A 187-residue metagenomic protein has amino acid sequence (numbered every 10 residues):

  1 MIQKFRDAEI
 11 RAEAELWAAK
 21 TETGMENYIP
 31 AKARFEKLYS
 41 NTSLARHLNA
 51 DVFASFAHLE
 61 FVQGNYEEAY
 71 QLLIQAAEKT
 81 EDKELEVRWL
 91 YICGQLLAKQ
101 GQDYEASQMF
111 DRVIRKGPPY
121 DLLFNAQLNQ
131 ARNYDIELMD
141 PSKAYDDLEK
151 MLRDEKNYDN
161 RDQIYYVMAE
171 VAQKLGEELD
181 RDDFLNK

Functional and structural regions predicted by a protein language model:
M1-K187: Acidic, polar-rich low-complexity tracts and alpha-helical solenoid repeat scaffolds
